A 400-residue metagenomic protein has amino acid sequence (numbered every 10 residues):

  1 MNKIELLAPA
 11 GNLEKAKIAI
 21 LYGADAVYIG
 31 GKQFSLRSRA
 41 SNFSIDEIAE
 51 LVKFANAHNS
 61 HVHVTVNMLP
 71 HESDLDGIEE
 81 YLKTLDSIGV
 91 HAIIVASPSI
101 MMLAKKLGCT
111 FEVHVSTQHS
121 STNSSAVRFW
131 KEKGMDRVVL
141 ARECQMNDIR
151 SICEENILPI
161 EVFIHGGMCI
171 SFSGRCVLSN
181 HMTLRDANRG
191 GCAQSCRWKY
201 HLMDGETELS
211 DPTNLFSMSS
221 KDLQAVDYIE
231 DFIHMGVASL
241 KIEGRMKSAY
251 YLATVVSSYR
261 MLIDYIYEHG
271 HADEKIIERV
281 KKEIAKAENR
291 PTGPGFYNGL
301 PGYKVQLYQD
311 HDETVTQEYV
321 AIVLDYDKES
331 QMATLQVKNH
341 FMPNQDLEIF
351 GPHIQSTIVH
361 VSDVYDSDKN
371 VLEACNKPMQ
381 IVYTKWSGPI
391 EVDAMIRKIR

Functional and structural regions predicted by a protein language model:
M1-L21, A26-I29, Q33-L36, V52 (+6 more regions): Surface-exposed amphipathic alpha-helical tracts and adjacent flexible/coil segments at the periphery of soluble enzymes
A8, I93-I94: Conserved SAM-binding loop
S38-N42: Conserved non-cysteine loop/helix-boundary elements of the Radical SAM core domain that shape
F43-I48, D76-E80: Charged helix-capping and loop-helix junction motifs
V64, V95, V115-T117: Short beta-strand elements of ligand-binding domains
D76, V113-S124: Gly/Gly-Pro- and Ser/Thr-rich, intrinsically disordered tail segments characteristic of DNA damage-repair and tolerance
S99-I100: Alpha-helix capping/helix-boundary segments
G108: Conserved phosphotransfer cores of two-component systems
